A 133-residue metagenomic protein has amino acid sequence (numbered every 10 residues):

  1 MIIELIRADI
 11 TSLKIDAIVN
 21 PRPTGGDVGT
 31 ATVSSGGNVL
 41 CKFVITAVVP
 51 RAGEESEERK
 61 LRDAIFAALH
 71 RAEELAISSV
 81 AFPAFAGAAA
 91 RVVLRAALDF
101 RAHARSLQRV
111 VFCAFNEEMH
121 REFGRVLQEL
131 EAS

Functional and structural regions predicted by a protein language model:
M1-L75: Glycine-/small-residue-enriched capping loops at alpha/beta junctions
R51-S133: Phosphate/ribose-phosphate-bearing ligand recognition and processing surfaces, centered on ADP-ribose/NAD(+/P+) systems
